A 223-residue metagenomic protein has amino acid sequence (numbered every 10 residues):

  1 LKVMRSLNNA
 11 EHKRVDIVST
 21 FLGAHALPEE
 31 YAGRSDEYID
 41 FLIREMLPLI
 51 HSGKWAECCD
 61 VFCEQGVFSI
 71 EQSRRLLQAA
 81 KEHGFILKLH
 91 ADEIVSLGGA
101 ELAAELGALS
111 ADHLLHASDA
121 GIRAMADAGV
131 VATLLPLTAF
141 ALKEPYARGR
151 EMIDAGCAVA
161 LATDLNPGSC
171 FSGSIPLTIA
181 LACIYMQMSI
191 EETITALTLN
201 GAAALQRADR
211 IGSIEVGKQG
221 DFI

Functional and structural regions predicted by a protein language model:
L1-L97: Metal-coordinating catalytic core of metallo-dependent amide/deamination hydrolases
L47, T198-L199, F222: Solvent-exposed alpha-helix faces
C58-V61, S110-H113, F222: Well-ordered beta-strand positions
I86, S96-I211: Active-site-adjacent C-terminal substructures of enzyme catalytic domains
G217-G220: Loop/turn positions that initiate beta-strands
